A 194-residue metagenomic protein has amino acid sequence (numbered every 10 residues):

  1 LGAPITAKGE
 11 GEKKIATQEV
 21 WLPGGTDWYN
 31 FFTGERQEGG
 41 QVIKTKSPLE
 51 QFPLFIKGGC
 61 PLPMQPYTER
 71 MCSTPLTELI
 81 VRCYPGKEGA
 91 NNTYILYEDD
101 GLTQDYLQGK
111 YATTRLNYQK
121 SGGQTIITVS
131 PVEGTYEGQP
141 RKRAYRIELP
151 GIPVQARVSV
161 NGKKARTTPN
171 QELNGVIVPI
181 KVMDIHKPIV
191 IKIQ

Functional and structural regions predicted by a protein language model:
L1-I126, V132-A156, H186: Catalytic core of carbohydrate-active enzymes
T114-K120, A156-V160, T167-N170, I191-I193: Generic structural motif
N161-D184: Extracellular/luminal ectodomains and secreted, surface-exposed scaffolds of diverse proteins
K181-Q194: Surface-exposed interaction regions enriched in Ser/Thr/Asp/Glu that occur as long low-complexity tracts or repetitive
